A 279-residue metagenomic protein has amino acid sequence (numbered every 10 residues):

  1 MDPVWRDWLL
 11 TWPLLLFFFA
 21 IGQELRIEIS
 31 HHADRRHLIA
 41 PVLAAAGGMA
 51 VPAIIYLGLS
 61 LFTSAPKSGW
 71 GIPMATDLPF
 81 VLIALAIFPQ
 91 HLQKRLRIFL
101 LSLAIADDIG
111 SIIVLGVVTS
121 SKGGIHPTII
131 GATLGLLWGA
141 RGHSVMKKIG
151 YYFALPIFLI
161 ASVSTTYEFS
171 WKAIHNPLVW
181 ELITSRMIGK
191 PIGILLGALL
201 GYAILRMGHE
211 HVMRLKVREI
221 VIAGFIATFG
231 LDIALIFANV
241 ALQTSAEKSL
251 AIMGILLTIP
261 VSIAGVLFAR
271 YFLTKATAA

Functional and structural regions predicted by a protein language model:
M1, V114, I130-V217, L273-A279: Predominantly late transmembrane helices and immediately cytosolic-facing juxtamembrane segments
M1-P3, I21-R36, P52-G71: Transmembrane alpha-helix boundary signature
V4, R36-L43, T63-A75, L92-L103 (+3 more regions): The feature identifies polytopic integral membrane transport proteins across all domains of life
D7-F18, A65-F80, K122-T133, E181-I188: Structural signature of hydrophobic alpha-helical transmembrane segments
D7-H32, G150-W171, I188-L196, L200-Y202 (+1 more regions): Hydrophobic transmembrane alpha-helices of secondary-active transporters and Na+-translocating membrane complexes
F19-R36, L82-K94, L100, L137-S144 (+2 more regions): C-terminal ends of transmembrane helices
H31-I54, F169-I194, L250-P260: Entry/N-cap segments of selected transmembrane alpha helices and their immediately preceding amphipathic helices
A86-S144: Functional cores that coordinate and move charged inorganic groups
